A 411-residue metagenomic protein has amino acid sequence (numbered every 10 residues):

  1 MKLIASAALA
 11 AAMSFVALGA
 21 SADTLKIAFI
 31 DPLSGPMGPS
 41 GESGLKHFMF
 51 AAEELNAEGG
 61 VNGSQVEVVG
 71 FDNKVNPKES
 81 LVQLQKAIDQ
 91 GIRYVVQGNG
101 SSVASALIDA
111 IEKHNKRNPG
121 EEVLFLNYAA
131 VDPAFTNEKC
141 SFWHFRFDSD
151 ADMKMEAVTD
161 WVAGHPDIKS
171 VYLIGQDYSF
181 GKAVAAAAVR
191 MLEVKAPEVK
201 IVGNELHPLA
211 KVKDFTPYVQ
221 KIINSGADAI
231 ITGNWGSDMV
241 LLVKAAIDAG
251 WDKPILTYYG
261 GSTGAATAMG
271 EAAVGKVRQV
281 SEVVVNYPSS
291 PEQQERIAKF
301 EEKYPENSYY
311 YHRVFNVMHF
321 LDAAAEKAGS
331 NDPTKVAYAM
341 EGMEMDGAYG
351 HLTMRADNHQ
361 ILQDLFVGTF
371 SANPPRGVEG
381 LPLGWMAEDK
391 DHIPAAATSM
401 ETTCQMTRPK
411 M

Functional and structural regions predicted by a protein language model:
A17-G19: N-terminal signal peptide c-region/cleavage motif recognized by signal peptidases
A28-M49, F71-K78, N99-G100, I174-A183 (+2 more regions): Extracytoplasmic "Venus flytrap"
P39-K46, E58-F135, F147, N204-F215: Beta-alpha junction/loop-to-helix N-cap segments that form part of ligand/metal-binding clefts
S64, E326-Y338: Short, charged, surface-exposed loops that flank catalytic or proteolytic processing sites
K78-V82, P133-A134, F142-G250, N286-E295: Extracellular/periplasmic Venus flytrap/periplasmic-binding protein
A87-S101, N118-Y128, S170-G175, G226-G236 (+3 more regions): Periplasmic-binding protein-like
S141, A246-N316, E326-G329, L381-K410: Extracellular/periplasmic periplasmic-binding protein-like sensory domains
E344, A348-M411: Solvent-exposed, acidic/polar segments of extracytosolic/periplasmic ligand-binding ectodomains
